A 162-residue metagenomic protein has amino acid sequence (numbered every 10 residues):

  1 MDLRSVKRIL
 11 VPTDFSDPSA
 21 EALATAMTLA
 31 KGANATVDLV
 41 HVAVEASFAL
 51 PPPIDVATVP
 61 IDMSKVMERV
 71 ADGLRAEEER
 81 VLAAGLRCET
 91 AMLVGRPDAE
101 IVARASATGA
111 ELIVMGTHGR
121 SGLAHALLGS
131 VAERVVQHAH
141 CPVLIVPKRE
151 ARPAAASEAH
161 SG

Functional and structural regions predicted by a protein language model:
M1-S5, P18, G32, E79-I113 (+1 more regions): Structural beta-alpha unit
D2-A57, K148-R149, S161-G162: Small/aliphatic-rich secondary-structure junction motif
L3, L112-R134, R152-A155: Glycine-rich, Arg-bearing micro-motifs that act as flexible, cationic patches
A22, A49-P52, V102-A103, H125-L127 (+1 more regions): Short, well-ordered secondary-structure micro-motifs
D38-V40, E89-L93, L144: General small-molecule cofactor/ligand-binding pocket signal
I54-T58, A107-G109, V131-A132, H160-G162: Short, hinge-like loop/turn segments at secondary-structure boundaries
A57-D72: A short acidic, glycine-rich active-site loop that binds or catalyzes chemistry on phosphate/adenosine moieties
C141-R149: Short, flexible loop segments at boundaries between secondary-structure elements
